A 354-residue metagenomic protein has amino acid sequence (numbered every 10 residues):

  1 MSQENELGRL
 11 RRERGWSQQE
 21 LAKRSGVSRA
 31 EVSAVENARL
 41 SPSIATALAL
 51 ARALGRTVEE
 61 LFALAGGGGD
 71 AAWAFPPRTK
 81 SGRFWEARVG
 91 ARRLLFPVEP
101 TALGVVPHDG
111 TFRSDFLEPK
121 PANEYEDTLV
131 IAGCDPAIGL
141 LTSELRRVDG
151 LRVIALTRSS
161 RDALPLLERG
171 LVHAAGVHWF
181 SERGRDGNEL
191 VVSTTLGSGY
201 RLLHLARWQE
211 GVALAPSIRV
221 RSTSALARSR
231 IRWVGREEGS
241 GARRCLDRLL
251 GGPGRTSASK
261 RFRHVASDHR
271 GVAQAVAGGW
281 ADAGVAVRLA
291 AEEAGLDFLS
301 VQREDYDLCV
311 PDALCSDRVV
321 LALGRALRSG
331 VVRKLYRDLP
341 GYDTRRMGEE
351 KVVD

Functional and structural regions predicted by a protein language model:
S2-Q3, G8-R12, W16-E20, V27-D162 (+2 more regions): N-terminal hydrophobic or amphipathic helices and topogenic motifs
E124-C134, S224-R244: Short loop->beta-strand "edge-of-pocket" segments that line small-molecule binding or catalytic clefts across diverse
L140-D149, S224, R236-H264: Ligand-binding cleft/hinge of the Venus flytrap
R152-S159, S257-H269: Short beta-strand-to-loop elements that line the ligand-binding cleft of bilobed periplasmic-binding protein-like
R161-A175, W179-F180, V265-W280: Short helices/loops that flank or line small-molecule/ion binding pockets
G176-S193, A273-Q302: A ligand-binding cleft/hinge motif common to bilobed small-molecule-binding domains
G199-G211, L296-R325, Y342-K351: Periplasmic-binding protein-like
L205, L214-W233: Flexible hinge/capping segments at coil-to-helix
